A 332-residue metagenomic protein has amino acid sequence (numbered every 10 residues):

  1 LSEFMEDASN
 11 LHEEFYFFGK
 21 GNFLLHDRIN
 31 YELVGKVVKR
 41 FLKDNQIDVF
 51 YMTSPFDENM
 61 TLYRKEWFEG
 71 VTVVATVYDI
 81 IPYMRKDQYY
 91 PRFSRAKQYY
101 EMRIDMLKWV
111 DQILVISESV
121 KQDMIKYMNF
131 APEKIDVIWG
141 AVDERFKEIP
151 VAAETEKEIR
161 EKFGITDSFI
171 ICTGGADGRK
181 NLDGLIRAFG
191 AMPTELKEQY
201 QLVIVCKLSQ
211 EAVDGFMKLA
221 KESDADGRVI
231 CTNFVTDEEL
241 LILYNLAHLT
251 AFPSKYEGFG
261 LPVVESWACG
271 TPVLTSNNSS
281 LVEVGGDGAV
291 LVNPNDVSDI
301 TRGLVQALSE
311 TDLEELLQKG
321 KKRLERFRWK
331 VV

Functional and structural regions predicted by a protein language model:
L1-V332: Carbohydrate transferase catalytic cores enriched for Leloir-type hexosyltransferases
